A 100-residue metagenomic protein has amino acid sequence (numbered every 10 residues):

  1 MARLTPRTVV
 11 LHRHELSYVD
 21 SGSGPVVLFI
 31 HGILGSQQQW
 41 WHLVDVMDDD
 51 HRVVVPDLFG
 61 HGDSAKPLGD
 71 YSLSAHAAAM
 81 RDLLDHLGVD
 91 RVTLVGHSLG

Functional and structural regions predicted by a protein language model:
M1-E15: N-terminal cap/lid segment of alpha/beta-hydrolase-fold proteins
L4, Q39-H42, V46, A75-D82: Alpha-helical elements of Rossmann-like donor-binding domains used by nucleotide-donor carbohydrate transfer enzymes
T5, V27, L34, A65-P67 (+1 more regions): A generic, residue-level signal for flexible/boundary positions that often mark functional hotspots
T8-V10, G32, L68, S72: Pocket-edge positions in alpha/beta enzyme catalytic cores
H14-D63: Conserved HGGG/HGGXW glycine-rich cap/lid loop of the alpha/beta-hydrolase fold
V19, V55-L99: Active-site loop/oxyanion-hole signature of alpha/beta-hydrolase fold enzymes
